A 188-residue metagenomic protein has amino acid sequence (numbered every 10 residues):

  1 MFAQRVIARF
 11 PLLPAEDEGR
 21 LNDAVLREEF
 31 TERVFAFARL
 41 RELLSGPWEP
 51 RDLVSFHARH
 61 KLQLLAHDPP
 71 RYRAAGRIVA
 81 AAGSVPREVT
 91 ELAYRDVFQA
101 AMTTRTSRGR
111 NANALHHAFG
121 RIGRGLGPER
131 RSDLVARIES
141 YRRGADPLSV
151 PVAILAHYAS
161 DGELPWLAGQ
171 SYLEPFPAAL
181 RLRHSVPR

Functional and structural regions predicted by a protein language model:
M1-R9: Active-site glycine-rich loop that binds ribose-phosphate moieties when present
A8-R188: Acidic, Ser/Pro/Thr-rich low-complexity regulatory regions and the short amphipathic helical interaction modules they
